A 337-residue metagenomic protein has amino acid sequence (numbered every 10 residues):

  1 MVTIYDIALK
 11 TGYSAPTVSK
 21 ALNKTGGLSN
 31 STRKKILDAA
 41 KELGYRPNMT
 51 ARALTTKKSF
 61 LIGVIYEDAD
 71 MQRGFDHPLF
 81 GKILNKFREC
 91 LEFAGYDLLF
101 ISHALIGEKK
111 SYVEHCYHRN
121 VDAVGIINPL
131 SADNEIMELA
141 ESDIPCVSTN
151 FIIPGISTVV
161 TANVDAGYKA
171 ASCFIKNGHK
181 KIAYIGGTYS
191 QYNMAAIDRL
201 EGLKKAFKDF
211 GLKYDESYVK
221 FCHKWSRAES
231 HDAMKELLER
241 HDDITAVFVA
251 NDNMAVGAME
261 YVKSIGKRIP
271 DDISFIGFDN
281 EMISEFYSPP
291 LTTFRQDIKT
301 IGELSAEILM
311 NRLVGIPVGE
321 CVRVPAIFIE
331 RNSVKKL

Functional and structural regions predicted by a protein language model:
M1-F60: N-terminal helix-turn-helix DNA-binding module of bacterial transcription factors
V2, K57-S172, E239, D243: Alpha-helical recognition/docking segments in bacterial nutrient-uptake and carbohydrate-utilization systems
T50, S131, N253-A255: Alpha-helix capping/helix-boundary segments
A69-K82, F100-E108, V160-K169, I185-A233 (+4 more regions): Hinge/beta->alpha junction and helix N-cap segments in small-molecule ligand-binding domains
V121-I127, A183-G186, K220, H241-N251 (+1 more regions): Periplasmic-binding protein-like
K180-K181, Y214-Y218, I269-S274: Short acidic capping loops at alpha-helix termini that bridge into adjacent secondary structure
H231-L337: Flexible loop/turn connectors
